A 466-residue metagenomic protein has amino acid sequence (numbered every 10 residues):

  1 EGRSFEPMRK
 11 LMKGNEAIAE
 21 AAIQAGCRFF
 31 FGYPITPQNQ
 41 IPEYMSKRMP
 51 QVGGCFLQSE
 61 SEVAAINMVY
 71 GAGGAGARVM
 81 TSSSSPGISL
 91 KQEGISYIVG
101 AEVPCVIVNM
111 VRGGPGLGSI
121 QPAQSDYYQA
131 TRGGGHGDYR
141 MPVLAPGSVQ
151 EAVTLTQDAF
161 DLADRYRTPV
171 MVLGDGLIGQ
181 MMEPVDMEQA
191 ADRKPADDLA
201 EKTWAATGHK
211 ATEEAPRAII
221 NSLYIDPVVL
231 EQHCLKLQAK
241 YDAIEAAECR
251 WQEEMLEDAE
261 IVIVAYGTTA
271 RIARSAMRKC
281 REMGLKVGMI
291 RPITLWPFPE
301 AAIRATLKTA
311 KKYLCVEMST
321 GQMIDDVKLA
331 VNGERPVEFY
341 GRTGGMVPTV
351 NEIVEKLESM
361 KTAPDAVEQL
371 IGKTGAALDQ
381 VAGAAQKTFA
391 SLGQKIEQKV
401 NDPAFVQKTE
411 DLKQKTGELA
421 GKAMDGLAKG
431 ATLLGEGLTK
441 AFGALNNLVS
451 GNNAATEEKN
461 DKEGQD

Functional and structural regions predicted by a protein language model:
G2-G133, S148, T343, T349-V354: Thiamine diphosphate
K13-A17, Q238-I261, R274: Glycine-/acidic-rich phosphate or pyrophosphate-binding loops and their flanking alpha/beta elements
P122-D175: Conserved thiamine diphosphate
R167-E253: Conformationally flexible catalytic loops at phosphate/diphosphate-handling active centers
A273-T306: Generic long, charged, amphipathic alpha-helical segments
E317-L370: Peripheral docking tails and interdomain loops at the edges of cofactor- or intermediate-handling domains
A363-D466: Polar-face residues of amphipathic alpha-helices and helix-prone low-complexity segments
